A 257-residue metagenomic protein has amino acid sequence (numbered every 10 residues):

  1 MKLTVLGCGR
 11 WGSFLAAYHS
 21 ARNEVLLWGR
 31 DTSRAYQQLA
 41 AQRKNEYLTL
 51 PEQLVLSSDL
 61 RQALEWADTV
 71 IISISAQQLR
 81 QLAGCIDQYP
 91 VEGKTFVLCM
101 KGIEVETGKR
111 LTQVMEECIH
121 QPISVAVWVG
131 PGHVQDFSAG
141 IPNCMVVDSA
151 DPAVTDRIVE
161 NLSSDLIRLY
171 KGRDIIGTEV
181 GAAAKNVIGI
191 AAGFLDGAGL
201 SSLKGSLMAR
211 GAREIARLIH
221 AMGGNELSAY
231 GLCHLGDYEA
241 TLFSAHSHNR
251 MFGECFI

Functional and structural regions predicted by a protein language model:
M1-S58, C85: NAD(P)+-binding Rossmann beta1-loop-alpha1 motif at the extreme N-terminus of oxidoreductases
S33-Q38, V105-T107, T155: Short, charged/polar "capping" segments at the starts of alpha-helices and the immediately preceding loops
L50, S57-E65, T69-P142, I158-E160: Rossmann-like NAD(P)(H) cofactor-binding subdomain of soluble oxidoreductases
E65-W66, A184, L235: Alpha-helix C-terminal capping/helix-to-coil transition sites in glycosyltransferase folds
Q78, Y89, V114-S124, P142-S228: Internal alpha-helical scaffold of NAD(P)-dependent oxidoreductase catalytic cores
A245-I257: Divalent-cation-assisted or electrostatically stabilized phosphate/pyrophosphate-binding catalytic cores
